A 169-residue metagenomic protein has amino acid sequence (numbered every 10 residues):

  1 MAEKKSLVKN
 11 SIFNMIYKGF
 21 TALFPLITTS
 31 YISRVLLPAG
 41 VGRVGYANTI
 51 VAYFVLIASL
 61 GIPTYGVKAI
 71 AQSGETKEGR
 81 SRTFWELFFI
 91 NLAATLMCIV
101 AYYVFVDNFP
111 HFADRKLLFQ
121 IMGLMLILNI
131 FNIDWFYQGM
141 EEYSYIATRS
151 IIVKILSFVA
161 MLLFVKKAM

Functional and structural regions predicted by a protein language model:
M1-E3, I12-F13, A22, P38-G42 (+3 more regions): Short hydrophobic/aromatic-rich motifs at helix boundaries and adjacent loops
M1-F13, Y17-F20, F24, I62 (+6 more regions): Short leucine-rich amphipathic alpha-helices used at interfaces
K4-K5, L36-G40, V55-F89, Q138-S144: Transmembrane-helix boundary and interhelical linker motifs in polytopic inner-membrane proteins
S6-P63, I99, F158: Signature of the first transmembrane helix
N10, N14, V41, T83 (+3 more regions): Alpha-helical transmembrane segments and their helix-entry boundary regions
N14, K18, G45-N48, L87 (+3 more regions): Residue-level recognition of transmembrane alpha-helices in multi-pass small-molecule transporters/permeases
K18, S30-R34, N48, T64 (+6 more regions): Transmembrane alpha-helix boundary and packing residues in multipass membrane permease domains and related
N91-M169: Hydrophobic transmembrane helix module of multi-pass membrane transport proteins
